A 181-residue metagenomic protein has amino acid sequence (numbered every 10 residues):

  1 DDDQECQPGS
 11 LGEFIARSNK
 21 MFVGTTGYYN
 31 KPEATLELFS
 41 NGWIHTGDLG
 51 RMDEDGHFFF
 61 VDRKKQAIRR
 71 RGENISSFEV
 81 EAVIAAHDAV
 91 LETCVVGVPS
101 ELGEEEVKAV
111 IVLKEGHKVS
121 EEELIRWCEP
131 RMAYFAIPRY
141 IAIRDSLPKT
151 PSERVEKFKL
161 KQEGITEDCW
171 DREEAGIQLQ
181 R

Functional and structural regions predicted by a protein language model:
D1: Short gly/Ser/Thr-rich phosphate-binding loop of adenylate-forming enzymes
E5, A16-M21, T26-G27, P32-L38 (+5 more regions): AMP-binding/adenylate-forming catalytic core of the ANL superfamily
L11: Phosphate-recognition beta-domain surfaces
G42: FAD-site-proximal beta/loop scaffold in flavoenzymes
Q162-R181: Acidic/polar alpha-helix N-cap and adjacent early helical turns within long charge-rich amphipathic helices/linkers
